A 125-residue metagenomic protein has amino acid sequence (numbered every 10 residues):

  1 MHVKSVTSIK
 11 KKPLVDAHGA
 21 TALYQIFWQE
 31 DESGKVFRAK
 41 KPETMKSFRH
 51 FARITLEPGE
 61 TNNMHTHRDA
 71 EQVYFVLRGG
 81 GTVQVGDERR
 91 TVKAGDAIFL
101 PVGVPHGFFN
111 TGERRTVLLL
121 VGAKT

Functional and structural regions predicted by a protein language model:
M1-F48: A short, N-terminal "cap"/entry segment at the start of jelly-roll beta-barrel domains of the cupin/DSBH fold
D31-K40, A52-R68, V102: Conserved short histidine dyad/triad with adjacent acidic residue
E60, D69, E88, V104-P105 (+1 more regions): A generic "binding-loop/recognition-motif" signal
N63-M64, V83-Q84, L100, H106-G112: Short beta-strand His + acidic residue motifs that chelate non-heme Fe in jelly-roll/DSBH and cupin folds
D69-E71, V76-T82: Glycine- and acidic-residue-biased ligand/ion/polar-headgroup-sensing regions
V73, F99, R114-T125: A short hydrophobic beta-strand segment most commonly corresponding to one strand of the jelly-roll/cupin
D87-V102: Short acidic-glycine-tyrosine-enriched beta hairpin
